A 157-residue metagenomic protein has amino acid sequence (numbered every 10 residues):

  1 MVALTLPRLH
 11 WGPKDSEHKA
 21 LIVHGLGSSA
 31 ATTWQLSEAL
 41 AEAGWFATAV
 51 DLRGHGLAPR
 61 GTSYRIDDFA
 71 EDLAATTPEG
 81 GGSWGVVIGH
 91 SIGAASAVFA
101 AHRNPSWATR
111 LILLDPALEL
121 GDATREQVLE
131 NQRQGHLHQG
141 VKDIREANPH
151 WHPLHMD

Functional and structural regions predicted by a protein language model:
M1-L6: N-terminal cap/lid segment of alpha/beta-hydrolase-fold proteins
L9-P59: Conserved HGGG/HGGXW glycine-rich cap/lid loop of the alpha/beta-hydrolase fold
D15-S16, G81-S83, S106: Active-site acidic short loop of glycosyltransferases
E42, F46, L52-I88: Active-site loop/oxyanion-hole signature of alpha/beta-hydrolase fold enzymes
G89-G93, A97: Gly/Ala-rich beta-loop-alpha elbow adjacent to hydrolase catalytic centers
V98-H102, A108-Q139: Flexible "cap/lid" loop of the alpha/beta hydrolase fold
Q139-D157: Alpha/beta-hydrolase
